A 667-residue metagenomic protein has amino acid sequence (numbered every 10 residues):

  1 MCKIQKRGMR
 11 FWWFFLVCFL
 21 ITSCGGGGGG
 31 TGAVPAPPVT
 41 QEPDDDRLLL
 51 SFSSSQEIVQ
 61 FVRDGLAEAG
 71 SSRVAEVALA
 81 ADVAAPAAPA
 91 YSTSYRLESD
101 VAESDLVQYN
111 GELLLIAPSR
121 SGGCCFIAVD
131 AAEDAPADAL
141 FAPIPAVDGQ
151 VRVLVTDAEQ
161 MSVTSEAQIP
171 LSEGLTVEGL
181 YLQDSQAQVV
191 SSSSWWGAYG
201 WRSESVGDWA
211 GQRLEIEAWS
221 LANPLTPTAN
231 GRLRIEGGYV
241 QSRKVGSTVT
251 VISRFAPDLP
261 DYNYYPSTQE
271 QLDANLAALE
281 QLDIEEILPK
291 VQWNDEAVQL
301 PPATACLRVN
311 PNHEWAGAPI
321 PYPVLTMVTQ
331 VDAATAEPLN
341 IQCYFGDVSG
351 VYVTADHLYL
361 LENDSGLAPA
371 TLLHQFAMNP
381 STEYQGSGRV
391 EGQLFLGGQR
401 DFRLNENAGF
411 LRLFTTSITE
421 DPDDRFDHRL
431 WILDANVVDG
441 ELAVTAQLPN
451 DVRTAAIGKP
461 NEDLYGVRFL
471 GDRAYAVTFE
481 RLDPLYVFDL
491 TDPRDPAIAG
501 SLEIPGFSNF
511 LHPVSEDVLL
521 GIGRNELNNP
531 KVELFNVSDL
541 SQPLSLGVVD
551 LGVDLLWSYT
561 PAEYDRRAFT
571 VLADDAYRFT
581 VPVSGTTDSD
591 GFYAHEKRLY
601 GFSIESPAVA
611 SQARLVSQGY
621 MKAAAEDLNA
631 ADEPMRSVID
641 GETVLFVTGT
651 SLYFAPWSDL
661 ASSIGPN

Functional and structural regions predicted by a protein language model:
M1-M9: N-terminal secretory signal peptides that target proteins for export/translocation
M9-V17: Sec-dependent signal peptide recognition, specifically the positively charged N-region followed immediately by
V17-C18, Q299: Residue-level signal for mature regions of secreted extracellular proteins and peptides
L20-S23: C-terminal motif of bacterial Sec signal peptides marking the signal peptidase cleavage site
G25-N667: Beta-sheet-rich non-transmembrane sensory/scaffold domains
